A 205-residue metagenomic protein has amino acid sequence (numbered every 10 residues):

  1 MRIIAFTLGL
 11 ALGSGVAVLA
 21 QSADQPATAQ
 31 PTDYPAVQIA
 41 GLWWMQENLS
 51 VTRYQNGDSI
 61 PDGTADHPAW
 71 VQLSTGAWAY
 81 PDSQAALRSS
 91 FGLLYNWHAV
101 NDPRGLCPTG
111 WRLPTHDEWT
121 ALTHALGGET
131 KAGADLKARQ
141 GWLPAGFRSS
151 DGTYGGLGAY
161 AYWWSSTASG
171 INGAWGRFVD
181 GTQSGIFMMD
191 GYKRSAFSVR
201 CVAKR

Functional and structural regions predicted by a protein language model:
A5-G15: Bacterial N-terminal signal peptides
V16-A20: Sec/Tat signal peptide C-region and signal peptidase I cleavage site
Q21-R205: C-terminal, surface-exposed recognition/capping segments
